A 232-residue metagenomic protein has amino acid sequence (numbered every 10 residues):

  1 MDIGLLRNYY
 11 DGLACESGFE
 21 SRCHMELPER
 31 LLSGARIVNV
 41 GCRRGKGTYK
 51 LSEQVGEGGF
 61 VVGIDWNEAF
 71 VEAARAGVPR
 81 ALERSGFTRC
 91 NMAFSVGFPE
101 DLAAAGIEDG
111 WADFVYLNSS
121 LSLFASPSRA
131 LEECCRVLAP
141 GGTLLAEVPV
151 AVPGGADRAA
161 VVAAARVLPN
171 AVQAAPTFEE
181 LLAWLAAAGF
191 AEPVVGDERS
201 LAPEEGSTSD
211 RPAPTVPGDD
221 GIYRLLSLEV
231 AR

Functional and structural regions predicted by a protein language model:
G12-R36, K46-K50, Q54: Conserved alpha-helix/loop element of class I SAM-dependent methyltransferases that forms part of the SAM/SAH-binding
V38-N39, R43-L102: Class I SAM-dependent methyltransferase SAM/SAH-binding core
E100-V115: A short acidic, Gly/Pro-enriched loop at the edge of an enzyme's catalytic core that lines a small-molecule cofactor
D113-S126: A short SAM/SAH-binding and catalytic strip from SAM-dependent methyltransferases
S128-T143: A short glycine-rich, Lys/Arg-flanked "PGG" loop and its adjoining helix->strand segment in the class I
V150-V172: Short, glycine-/aromatic-enriched active-site segment of Class I SAM-dependent methyltransferases
Q173-G189: Short alpha-helix
A188-A191, G206-R232: Core SAM-dependent methyltransferase catalytic element
